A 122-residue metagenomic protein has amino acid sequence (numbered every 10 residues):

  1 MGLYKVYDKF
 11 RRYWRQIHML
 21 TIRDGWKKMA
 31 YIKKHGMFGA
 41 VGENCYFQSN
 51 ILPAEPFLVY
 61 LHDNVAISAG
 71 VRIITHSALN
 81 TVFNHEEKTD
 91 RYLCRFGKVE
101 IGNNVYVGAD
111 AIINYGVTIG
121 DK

Functional and structural regions predicted by a protein language model:
M1-F38, E43-N44, V71, S77-N80: Terminal amphipathic alpha-helical/low-complexity segments used for targeting or macromolecular assembly
K9, T118-K122: C-terminal/domain-terminus segments
M29-I32, F47-I119: Flexible, glycine/small-residue-enriched loop-and-beta-strand segment within the central core of proteins
